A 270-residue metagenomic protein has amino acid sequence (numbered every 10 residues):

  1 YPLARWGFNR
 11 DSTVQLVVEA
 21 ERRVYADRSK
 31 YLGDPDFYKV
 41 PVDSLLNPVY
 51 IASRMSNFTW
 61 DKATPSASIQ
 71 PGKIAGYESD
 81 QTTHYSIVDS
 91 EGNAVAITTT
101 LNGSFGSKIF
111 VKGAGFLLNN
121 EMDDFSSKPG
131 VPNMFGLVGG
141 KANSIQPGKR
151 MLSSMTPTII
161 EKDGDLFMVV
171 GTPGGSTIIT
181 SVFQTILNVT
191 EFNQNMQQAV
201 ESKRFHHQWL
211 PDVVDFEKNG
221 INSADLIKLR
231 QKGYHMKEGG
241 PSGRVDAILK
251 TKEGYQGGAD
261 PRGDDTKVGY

Functional and structural regions predicted by a protein language model:
Y1-L101, F110-A114, E121, P129-G130 (+1 more regions): Internal maturation/activation junctions in enzymes
N57, D61-S66, S79-D80, I221-Y270: Cofactor-centric catalytic regions
I74-E78, Q146-M151, K237-G240: Short Gly/Pro-enriched turn/cap motifs at secondary-structure boundaries
D80-Y85, A94, S153-T158, R244-V245: Short glycine-rich loop/turn motifs
A94-K162, F192, M196: Active-site rim segments in enzyme catalytic domains, especially the processed small/beta chain of N-terminal
K128, K149, V182, E191-G240: Extended C-terminal subregions enriched in glycine
T172-Q194: Alpha-helical support elements that line or immediately flank enzyme active sites and cofactor-binding pockets
